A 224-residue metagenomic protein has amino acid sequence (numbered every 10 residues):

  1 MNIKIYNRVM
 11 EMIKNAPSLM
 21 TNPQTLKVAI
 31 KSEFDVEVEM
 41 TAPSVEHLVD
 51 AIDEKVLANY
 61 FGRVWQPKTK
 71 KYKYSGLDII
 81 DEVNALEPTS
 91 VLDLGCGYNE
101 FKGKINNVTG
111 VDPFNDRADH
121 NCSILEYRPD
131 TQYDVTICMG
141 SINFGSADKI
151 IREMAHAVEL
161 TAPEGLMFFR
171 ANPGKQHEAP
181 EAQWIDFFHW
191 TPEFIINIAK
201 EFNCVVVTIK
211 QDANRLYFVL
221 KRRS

Functional and structural regions predicted by a protein language model:
N2-R128, L166-S224: Class I (Rossmann-like) S-adenosyl-L-methionine-dependent methyltransferase catalytic domain, capturing the SAM-binding
I105, E159-L160: Short, conserved loop/helix-junction motifs that constitute active-site signature segments in enzyme catalytic cores
I137: A conserved beta-strand element that flanks and buttresses the S-adenosyl-L-methionine
S141: Hydrophobic adenine-recognition pocket in adenosine-nucleotide-binding enzymes
F144-H156: A short, conserved alpha-helix within the catalytic core of class I
G145-S146, T161-P163: Helix-to-beta-strand junctions that scaffold the AdoMet/dcAdoMet cofactor pocket in Class I SAM-dependent enzymes
H156-E159, N197-I198: Alpha-helical scaffold elements within enzyme catalytic domains, especially in hydrolases
